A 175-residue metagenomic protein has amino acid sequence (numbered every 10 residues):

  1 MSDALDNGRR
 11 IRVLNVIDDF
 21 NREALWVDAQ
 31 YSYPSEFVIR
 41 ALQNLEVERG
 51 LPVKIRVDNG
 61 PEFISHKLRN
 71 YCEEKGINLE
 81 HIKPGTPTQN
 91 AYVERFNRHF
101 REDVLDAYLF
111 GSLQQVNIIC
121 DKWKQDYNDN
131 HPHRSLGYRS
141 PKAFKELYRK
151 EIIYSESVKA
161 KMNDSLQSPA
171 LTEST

Functional and structural regions predicted by a protein language model:
M1-A4, N15: Two-metal-ion RNase H-like nuclease active-site motif
L5, R9-R12, V27-R49: Active-site beta-loop-alpha junctions of metal-dependent nucleic acid enzymes, especially the RNase H-like/DDE
D18-D19: Short, acidic, Ser/Thr-enriched surface-loop or helix-capping motifs
E23-A24: Hydrophobic "anchor" residues
A29, N78-I82, K122: Basic nucleic-acid-binding interfaces
L42, E48-S65, Y138-P141: Acidic/histidine-rich, metal-coordinating catalytic segments
I55-N59, E73-Y92, Y108-L113: RNase H-like polynucleotidyl transferase catalytic core
E73-I77, H99-T175: C-terminal domain-tail junction helix/linker
